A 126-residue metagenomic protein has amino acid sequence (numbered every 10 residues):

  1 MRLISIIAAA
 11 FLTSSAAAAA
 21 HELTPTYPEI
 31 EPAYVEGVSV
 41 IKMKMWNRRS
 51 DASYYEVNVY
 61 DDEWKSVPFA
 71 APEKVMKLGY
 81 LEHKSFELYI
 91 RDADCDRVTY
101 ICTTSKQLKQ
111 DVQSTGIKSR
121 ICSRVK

Functional and structural regions predicted by a protein language model:
R2-A9: Sec-dependent signal peptide recognition, specifically the positively charged N-region followed immediately by
T13-A17: N-terminal signal peptide c-region/cleavage motif recognized by signal peptidases
A20-E36, F69-A71: N-terminal edge beta-strand
T26, V35-K42, R97-Y100: Short, solvent-exposed loop/turn segments enriched in Ser/Thr/Gly
K44-D51: Asparagine-centered strand-capping/turn motif at beta-strand->loop junctions
Y54-E56, Y60-K74: Short beta-strand and strand-turn-strand segments in soluble, beta-rich domains
V67-D96: Intrinsically disordered, low-complexity Pro/Gly/Ser/Thr-rich segments with frequent PxxP/GP/PP motifs and embedded
A93-K126: Terminal connector regions
